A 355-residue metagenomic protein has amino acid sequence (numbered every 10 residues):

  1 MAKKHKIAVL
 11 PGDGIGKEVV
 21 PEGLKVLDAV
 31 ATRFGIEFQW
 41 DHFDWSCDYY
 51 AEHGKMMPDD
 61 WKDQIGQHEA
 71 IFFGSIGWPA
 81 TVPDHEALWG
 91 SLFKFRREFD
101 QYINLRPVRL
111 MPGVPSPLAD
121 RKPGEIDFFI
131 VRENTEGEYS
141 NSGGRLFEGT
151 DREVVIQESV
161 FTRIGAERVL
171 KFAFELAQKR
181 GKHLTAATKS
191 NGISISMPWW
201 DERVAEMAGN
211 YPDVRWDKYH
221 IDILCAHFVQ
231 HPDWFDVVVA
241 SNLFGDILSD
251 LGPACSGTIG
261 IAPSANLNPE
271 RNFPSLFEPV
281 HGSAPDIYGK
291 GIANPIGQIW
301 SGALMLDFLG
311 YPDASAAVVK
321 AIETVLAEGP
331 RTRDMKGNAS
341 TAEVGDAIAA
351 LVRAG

Functional and structural regions predicted by a protein language model:
A8-K25, V30-A31, T150-D222: Glycine-rich phosphate/diphosphate-binding loop of Rossmann-like nucleotide-binding domains
D13-G16, E69, V131, A173 (+5 more regions): Buried hydrophobic positions in well-ordered alpha/beta secondary-structure cores of metabolic enzymes
G23, L27, V204, Q298-L306 (+1 more regions): Buried hydrophobic packing segments
G35-D59, F228: N-terminal beta-loop-helix "entrance" segment that forms/cooperates in small-molecule cofactor or anionic ligand
A51-I156, L243-G245: N-terminal glycine-rich phosphate/adenylate-binding segment common to multiple enzyme folds
G113, Y219-A226: Short acidic loop-to-helix transition motifs that present clustered carboxylates
T135, N141-T185, S190-S194, P312 (+2 more regions): Glycine-rich phosphate/pyrophosphate-binding loop and the adjoining helix
F228-P330: Glycine-rich phosphate/nucleotide-binding loop
